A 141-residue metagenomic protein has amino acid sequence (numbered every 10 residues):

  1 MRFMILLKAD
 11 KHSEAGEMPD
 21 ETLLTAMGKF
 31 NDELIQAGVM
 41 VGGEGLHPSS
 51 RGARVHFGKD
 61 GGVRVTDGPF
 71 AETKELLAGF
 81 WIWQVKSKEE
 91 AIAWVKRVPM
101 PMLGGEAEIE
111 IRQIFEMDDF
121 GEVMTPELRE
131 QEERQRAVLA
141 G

Functional and structural regions predicted by a protein language model:
M1-G141: Conserved, structured core segments of small domains
